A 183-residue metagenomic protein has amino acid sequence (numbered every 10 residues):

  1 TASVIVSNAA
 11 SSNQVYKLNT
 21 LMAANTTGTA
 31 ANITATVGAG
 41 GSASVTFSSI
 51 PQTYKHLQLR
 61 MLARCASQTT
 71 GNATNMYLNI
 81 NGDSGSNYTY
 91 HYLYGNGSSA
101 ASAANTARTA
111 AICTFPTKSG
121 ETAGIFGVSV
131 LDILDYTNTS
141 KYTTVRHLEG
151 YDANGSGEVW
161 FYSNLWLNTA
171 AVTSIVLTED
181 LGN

Functional and structural regions predicted by a protein language model:
T1-N183: Surface-exposed molecular-recognition determinants
